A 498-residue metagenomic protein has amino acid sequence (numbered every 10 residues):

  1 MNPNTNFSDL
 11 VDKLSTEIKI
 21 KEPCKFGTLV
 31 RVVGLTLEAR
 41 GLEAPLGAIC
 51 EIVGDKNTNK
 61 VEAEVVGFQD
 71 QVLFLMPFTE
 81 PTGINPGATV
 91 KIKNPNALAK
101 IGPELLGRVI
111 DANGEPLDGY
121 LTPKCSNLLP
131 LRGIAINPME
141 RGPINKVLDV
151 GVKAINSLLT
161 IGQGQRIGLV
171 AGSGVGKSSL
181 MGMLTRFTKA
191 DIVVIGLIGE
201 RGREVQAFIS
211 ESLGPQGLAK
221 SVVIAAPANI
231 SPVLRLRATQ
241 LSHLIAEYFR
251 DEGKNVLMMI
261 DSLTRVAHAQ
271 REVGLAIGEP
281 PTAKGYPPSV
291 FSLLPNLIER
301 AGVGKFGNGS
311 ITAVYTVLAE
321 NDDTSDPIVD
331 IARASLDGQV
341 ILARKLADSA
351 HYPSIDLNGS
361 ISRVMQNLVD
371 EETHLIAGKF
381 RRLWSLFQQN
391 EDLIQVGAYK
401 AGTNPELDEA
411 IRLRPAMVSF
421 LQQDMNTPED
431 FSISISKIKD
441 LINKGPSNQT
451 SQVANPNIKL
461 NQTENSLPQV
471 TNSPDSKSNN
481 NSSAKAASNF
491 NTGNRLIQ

Functional and structural regions predicted by a protein language model:
M1-R108, N113-L117: N-terminal accessory targeting/assembly segments
L10-E17, K91, V150-I155, S242 (+1 more regions): Phosphate-interacting basic helix/loop segments used at nucleotide- and nucleic-acid interfaces
T16-E17, T58-E62, A97-I101, P116-L121 (+4 more regions): Active-site phosphate-binding and catalytic loops of NTP-dependent enzymes
K25, L46, L105, C125-N127 (+5 more regions): A generic structural signal for well-ordered coil/turn residues at beta-strand boundaries that shape enzyme active-site
V90, E104, L117-Q165, S179-M183 (+2 more regions): P-loop NTPase nucleotide-binding/switch module
S157-L158, G164-N472, N489-Q498: P-loop NTPase catalytic core
S466-A484: Long, intrinsically disordered, low-complexity tracts enriched in Ser/Thr with interspersed Pro and often acidic
